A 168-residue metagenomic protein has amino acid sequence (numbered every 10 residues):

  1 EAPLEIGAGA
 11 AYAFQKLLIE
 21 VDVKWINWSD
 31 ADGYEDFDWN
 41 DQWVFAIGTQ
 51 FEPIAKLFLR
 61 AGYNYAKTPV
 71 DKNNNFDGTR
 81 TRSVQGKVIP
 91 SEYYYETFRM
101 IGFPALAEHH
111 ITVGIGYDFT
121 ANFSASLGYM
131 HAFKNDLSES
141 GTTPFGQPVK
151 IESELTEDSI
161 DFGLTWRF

Functional and structural regions predicted by a protein language model:
E1-F168: Outer-membrane beta-barrel porins/channels
